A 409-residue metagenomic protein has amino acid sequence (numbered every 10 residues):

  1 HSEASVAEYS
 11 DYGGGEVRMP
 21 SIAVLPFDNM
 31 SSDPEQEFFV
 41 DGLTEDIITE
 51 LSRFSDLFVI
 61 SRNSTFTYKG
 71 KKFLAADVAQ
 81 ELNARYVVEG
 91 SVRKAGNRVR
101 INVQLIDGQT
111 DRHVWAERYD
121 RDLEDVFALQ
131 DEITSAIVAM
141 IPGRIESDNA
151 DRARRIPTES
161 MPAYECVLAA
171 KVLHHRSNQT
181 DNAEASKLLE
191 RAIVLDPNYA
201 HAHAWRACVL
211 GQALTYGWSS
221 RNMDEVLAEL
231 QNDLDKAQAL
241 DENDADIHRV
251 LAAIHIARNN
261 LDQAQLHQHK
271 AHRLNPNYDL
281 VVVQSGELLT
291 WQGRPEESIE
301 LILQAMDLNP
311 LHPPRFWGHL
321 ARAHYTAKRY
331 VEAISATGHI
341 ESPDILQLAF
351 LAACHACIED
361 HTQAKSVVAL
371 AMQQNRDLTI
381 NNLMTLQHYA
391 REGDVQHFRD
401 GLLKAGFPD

Functional and structural regions predicted by a protein language model:
A4-A327, V331-A336, Q347-L348, C354-I358: Acidic, proline/glycine-rich low-complexity intrinsically disordered segments
S52, Q80, G338-E341, M372 (+1 more regions): Alpha-helix boundary recognition
A153-I156, W218-S220, D377-A390: Acidic, Ser/Thr-rich low-complexity linear motifs
E341-I345, A356-T379: TPR/TPR-like (Sel1-like) alpha-helical repeat modules
I380-D409: Terminal, low-structured helical/coil segments at or just beyond the last alpha-helical repeat
